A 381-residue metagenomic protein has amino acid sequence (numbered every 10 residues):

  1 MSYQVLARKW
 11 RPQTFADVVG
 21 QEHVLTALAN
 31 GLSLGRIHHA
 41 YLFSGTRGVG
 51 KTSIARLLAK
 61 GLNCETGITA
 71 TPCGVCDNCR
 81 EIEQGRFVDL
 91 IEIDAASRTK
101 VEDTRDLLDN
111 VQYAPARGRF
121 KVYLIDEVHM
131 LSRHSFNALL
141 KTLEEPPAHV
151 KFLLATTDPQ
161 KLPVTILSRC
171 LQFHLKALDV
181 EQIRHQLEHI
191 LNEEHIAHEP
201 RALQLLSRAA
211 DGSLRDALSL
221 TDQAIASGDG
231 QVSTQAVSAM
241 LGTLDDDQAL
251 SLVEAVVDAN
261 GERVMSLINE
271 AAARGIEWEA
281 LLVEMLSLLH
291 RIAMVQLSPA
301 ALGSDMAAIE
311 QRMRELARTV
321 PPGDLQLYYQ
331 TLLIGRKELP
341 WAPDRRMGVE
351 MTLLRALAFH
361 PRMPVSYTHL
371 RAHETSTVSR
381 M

Functional and structural regions predicted by a protein language model:
M1-Q172: P-loop/Walker A NTP-binding region and its immediately flanking N-terminal helices in P-loop NTPase folds
L28, V101, R133-H134, L220 (+2 more regions): Active-site-proximal flexible loops/turns
K51, D324, Y328, T375-V378: Low-complexity, intrinsically disordered short peptide segments enriched in small/polar/basic residues
K60, D77, E81-V88, D103-D109 (+4 more regions): Extended, largely alpha-helical regulatory/partner-binding modules appended to the mid-to-C-terminal parts
H369-M381: Residue-level detector of conserved catalytic or cofactor/ligand-binding positions in enzyme active sites
